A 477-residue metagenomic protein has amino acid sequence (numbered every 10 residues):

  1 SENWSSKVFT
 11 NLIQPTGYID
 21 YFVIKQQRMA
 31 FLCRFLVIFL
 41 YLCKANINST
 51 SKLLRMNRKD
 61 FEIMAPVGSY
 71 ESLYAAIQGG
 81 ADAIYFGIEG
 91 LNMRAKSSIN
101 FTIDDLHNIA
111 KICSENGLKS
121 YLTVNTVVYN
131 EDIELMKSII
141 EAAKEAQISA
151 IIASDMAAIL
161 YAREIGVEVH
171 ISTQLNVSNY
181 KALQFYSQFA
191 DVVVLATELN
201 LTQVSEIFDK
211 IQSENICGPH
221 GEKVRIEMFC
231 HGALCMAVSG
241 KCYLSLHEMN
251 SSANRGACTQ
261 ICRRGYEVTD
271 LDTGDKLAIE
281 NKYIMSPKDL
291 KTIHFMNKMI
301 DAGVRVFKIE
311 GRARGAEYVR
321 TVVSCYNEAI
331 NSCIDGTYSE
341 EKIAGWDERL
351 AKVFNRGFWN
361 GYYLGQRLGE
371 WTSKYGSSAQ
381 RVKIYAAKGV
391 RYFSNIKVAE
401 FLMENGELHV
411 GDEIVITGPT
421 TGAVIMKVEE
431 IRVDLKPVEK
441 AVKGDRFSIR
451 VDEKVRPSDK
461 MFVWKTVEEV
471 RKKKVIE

Functional and structural regions predicted by a protein language model:
V8-Q14, Y18: N-terminal, intrinsically disordered charge-dense segments
N11, F22-Q27: Ser/Thr/Pro/Gly-rich low-complexity, intrinsically disordered segments
P15, Q26-R28, L53: Cationic, low-complexity basic patches in intrinsically disordered or flexible, solvent-exposed regions
R55-G79, A83-A95, H107-A110, N116-T126 (+6 more regions): Surface-exposed amphipathic alpha-helical tracts and adjacent flexible/coil segments at the periphery of soluble enzymes
S72, A157-A158: Alpha-helix capping/helix-boundary segments
